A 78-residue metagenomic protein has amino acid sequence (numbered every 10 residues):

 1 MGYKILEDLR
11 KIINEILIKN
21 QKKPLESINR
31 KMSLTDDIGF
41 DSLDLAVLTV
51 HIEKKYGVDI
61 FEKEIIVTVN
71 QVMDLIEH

Functional and structural regions predicted by a protein language model:
G2-F40, D44, K54-H78: Phosphopantetheine-dependent thiolation modules in NRPS/PKS and related acyl-activating systems
T49-V50: Short, hydrophobic-biased segments on the C-terminal half of alpha helices that form "recognition helices"
